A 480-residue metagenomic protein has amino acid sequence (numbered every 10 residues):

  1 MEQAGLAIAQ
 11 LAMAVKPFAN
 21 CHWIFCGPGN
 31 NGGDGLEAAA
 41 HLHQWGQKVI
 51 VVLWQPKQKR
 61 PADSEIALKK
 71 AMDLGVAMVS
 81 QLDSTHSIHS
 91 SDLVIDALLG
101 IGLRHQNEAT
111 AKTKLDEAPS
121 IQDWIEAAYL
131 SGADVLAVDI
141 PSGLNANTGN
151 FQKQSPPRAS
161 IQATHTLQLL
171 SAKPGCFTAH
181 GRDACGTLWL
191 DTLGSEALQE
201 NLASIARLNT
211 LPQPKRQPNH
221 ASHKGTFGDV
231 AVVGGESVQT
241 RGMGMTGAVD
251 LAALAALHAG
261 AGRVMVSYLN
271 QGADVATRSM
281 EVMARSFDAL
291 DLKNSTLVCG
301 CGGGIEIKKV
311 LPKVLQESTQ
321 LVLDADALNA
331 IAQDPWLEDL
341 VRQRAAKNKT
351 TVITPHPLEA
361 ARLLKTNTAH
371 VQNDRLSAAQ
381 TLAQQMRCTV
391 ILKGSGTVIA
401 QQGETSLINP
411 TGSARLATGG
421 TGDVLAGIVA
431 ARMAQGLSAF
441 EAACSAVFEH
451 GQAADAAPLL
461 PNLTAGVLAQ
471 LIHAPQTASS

Functional and structural regions predicted by a protein language model:
M1-Q55, P61, E65, I161-H165 (+2 more regions): Small-residue (G/A/S/T)-rich helix-start motifs and N-terminal tracts that mark the onset
A9-G100, R104-V138, G272, Q380-T381: Nucleotide and nucleotide-moiety/phosphate-recognizing core
S84-H86, R104-Q122, T148-I161, E236-T246 (+1 more regions): Intrinsically disordered, low-complexity coil segments
D92-L93, L98-A203: Internal gly/pro-rich beta-alpha loop/helix module that stabilizes soluble enzyme cofactors or their anionic handles
